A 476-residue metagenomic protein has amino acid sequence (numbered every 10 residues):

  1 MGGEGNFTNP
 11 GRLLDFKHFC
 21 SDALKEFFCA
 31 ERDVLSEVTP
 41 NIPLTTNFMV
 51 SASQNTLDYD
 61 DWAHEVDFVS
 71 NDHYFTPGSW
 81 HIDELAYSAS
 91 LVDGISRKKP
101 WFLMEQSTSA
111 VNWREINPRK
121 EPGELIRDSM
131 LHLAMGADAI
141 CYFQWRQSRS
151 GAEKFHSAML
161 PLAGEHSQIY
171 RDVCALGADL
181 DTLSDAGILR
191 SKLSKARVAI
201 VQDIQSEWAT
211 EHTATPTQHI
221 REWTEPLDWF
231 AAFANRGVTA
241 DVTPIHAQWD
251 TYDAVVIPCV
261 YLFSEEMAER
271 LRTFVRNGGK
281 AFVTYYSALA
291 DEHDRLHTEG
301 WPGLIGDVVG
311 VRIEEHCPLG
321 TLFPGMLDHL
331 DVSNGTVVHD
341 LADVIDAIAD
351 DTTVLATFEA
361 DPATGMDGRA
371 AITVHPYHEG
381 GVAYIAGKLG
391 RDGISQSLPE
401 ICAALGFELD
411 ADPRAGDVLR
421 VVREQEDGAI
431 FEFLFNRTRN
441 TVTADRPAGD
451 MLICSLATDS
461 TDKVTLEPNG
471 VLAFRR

Functional and structural regions predicted by a protein language model:
M1, L13, C29, N41 (+3 more regions): Carbohydrate-binding surfaces of carbohydrate-active enzymes
M1-E65: Active-site neighborhood of glycoside hydrolase catalytic domains
